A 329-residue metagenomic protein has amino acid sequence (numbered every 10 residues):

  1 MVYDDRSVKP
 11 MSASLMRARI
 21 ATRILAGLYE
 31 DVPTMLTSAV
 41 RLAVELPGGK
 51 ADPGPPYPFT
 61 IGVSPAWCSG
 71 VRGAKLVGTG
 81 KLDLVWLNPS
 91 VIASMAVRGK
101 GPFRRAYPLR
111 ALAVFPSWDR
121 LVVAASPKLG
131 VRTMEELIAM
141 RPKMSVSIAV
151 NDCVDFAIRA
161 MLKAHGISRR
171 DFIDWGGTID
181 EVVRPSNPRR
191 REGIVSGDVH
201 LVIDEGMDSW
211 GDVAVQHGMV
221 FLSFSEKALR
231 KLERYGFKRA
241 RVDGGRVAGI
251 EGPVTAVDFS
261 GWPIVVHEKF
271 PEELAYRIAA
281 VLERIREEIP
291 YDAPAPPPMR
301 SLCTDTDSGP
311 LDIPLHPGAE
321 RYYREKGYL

Functional and structural regions predicted by a protein language model:
D4-G54, I61, R120-R189, D292 (+2 more regions): Bilobed "Venus flytrap"/periplasmic-binding protein-like clamshell domains and structurally analogous long
K9-M16, V32, L201, G206-S209 (+3 more regions): An extracytoplasmic/periplasmic, membrane-proximal ligand-sensing/linker region
G49-R104, N187-I194, V199, E205-Q216: Pocket-flanking alpha-helical
P89-V91, G99-K100, S168-V265, K269: Pocket-lining segment of extracytoplasmic ligand-binding domains
R104-L121, V247-A256: A structural signal for short loop-to-beta-strand junctions that line the ligand-binding cleft of periplasmic/secreted
P116-S126, S260-I264: Periplasmic solute-binding protein
E136-L162, R239-C303: Ligand-binding clefts/hinges and TM-proximal coupling segments of bilobed small-molecule sensing domains
